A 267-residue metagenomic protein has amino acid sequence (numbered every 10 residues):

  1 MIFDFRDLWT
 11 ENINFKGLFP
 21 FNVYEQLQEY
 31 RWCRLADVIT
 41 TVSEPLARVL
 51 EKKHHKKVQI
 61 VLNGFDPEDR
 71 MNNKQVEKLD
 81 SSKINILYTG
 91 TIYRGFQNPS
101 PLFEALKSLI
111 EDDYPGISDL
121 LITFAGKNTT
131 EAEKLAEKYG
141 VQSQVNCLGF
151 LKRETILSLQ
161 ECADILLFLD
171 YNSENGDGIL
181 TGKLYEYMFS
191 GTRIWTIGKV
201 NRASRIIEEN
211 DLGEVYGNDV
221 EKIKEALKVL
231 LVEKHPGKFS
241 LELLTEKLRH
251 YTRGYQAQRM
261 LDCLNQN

Functional and structural regions predicted by a protein language model:
F19-I39: Membrane-proximal helix-turn-helix segments that form the acceptor-binding/catalytic region of lipid-linked
P45, G64: Carbohydrate-associated surface elements
F65-K83: Acidic anion/phosphate-binding donor-loop and adjacent secondary structure in glycosyltransferase catalytic cores
K78-F96, F103-L106, Q256: Conserved donor-binding/catalytic core segment of Leloir-type glycosyltransferases
Q97-S100, K152-S158, L166-M188, I194-R205: Nucleotide-sugar-dependent
I117-G126, E131-T155: Nucleotide-activated donor-binding/catalytic signature segment of Leloir-type glycosyltransferases, i.e., the conserved
N201-V229: Change "using UDP/GDP/dTDP sugars" to "using nucleotide sugars
N218-K222, V232-Q266: A charged, aromatic-enriched C-terminal amphipathic alpha-helix characteristic of glycosyltransferases across folds
